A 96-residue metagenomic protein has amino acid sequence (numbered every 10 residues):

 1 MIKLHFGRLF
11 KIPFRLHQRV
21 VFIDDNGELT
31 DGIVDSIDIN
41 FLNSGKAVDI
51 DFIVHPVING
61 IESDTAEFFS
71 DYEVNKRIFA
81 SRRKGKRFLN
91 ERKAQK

Functional and structural regions predicted by a protein language model:
M1-L16: Mixed-charge, Lys/Arg-rich low-complexity intrinsically disordered regions
G27, L42-V48, G60-I61: Short, solvent-exposed loop/turn segments that connect beta-strands within catalytic domains and beta-strand-rich
G27-N40: Short beta-strand-centered aromatic/proline hotspots
D49-K96: Intrinsically disordered, low-complexity, charged/polar segments
